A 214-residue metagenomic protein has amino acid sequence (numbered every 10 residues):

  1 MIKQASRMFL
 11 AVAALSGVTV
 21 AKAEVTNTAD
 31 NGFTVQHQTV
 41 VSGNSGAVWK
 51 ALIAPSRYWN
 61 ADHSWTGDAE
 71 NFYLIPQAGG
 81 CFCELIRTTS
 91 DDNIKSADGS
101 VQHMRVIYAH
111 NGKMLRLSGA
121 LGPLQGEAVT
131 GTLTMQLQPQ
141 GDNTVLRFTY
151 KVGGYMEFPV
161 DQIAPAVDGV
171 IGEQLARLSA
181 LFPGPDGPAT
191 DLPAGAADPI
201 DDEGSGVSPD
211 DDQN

Functional and structural regions predicted by a protein language model:
M1-F9: Bacterial N-terminal signal peptides that target proteins for export
F9-G17: Bacterial N-terminal signal peptides
V20-Y73: Hydrophobic ligand-binding cavity/cleft-lining segments
S42-A47, P76-A78, V106-M114, Q136-V145 (+1 more regions): A short, structured loop/turn motif at beta-sheet edges
K50-R57, R87, Y108-N111, A176-P183 (+1 more regions): Sec-exported extracytoplasmic/periplasmic mature domains
S56-V101: Short beta-edge strand/loop motif at the mouth of beta-sheet-based domains
T89-G141, G153: Hydrophobic-ligand binding "helix-grip"
V145-R147, V152-Q213: A conserved amphipathic terminal alpha-helix motif
